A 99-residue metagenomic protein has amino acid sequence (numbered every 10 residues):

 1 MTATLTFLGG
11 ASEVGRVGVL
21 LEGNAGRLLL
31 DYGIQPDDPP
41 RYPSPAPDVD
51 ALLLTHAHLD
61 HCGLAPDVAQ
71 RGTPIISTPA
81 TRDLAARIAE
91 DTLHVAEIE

Functional and structural regions predicted by a protein language model:
M1-T6, R27: Extreme N-terminal starter segment of soluble prokaryotic enzymes
A11-R16, L20-L54, H58, G63-D67 (+2 more regions): Pre-active-site segment of Zn-dependent metallo-hydrolases
